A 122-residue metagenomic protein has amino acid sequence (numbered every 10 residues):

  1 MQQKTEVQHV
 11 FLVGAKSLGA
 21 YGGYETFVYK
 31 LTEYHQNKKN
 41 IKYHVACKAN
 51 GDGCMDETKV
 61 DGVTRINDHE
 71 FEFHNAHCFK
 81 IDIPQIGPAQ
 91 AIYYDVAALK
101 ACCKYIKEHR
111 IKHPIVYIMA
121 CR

Functional and structural regions predicted by a protein language model:
M1-Q3: Non-catalytic N-terminal targeting/anchoring module and adjacent flexible stem/linker that precedes the structured
T5-F11: Extreme N-terminal starter segment of soluble prokaryotic enzymes
V7, F73-N75, H113: A structure-centric signal for secondary-structure junctions around beta-strands
L12-Y21, Y34-A89: N-terminal strand-loop element at the rim of the active site of nucleotide-sugar-dependent glycosyltransferases
G23, Q90-A98: Soluble or luminal CAZymes and related metallo-dependent hydrolases
G23-L31: Conserved alpha-helical elements of sugar-nucleotide-dependent glycosyltransferases
F79-G87, A101-R122: Short N-terminal targeting/anchoring amphipathic segment
